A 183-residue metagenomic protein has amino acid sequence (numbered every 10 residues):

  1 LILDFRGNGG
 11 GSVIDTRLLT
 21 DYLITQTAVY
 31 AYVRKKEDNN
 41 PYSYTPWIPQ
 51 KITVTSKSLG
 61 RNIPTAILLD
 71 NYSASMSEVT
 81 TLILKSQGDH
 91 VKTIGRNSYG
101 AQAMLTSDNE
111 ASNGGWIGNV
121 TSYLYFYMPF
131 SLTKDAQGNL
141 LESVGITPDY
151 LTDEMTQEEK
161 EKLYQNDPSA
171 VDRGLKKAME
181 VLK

Functional and structural regions predicted by a protein language model:
I2-G10, T20, T53-T55, P64-Y72 (+1 more regions): Second-shell loop/turn segments in exported
L3, L23, T65-L68, L84 (+2 more regions): Terminal peptide-recognition signature
D4-N8, V33-K36, I67-Y72, I94-Y99 (+1 more regions): Active-site-proximal beta-strand/loop segments in catalytic clefts of secreted hydrolases
G7, R17-L18, K134-K183: Intrinsically disordered, Ser/Thr/Pro/Gly-rich linkers and terminal tails that flank and connect PDZ domains
G10-P64, A103-W116, Y123, S131-K134: Gly/Ser/Thr-rich loop/hinge elements
I14-D21, E78-L82, S86, R173-K176 (+1 more regions): Solvent-exposed, polar/charged alpha-helical surfaces in well-ordered, non-transmembrane soluble domains, broadly
D21-A28, D70-S73, K85-D89, M179-K183: Sec-exported extracytoplasmic/periplasmic mature domains
P64-Q87, V91-G100: Extended C-terminal subregions enriched in glycine
